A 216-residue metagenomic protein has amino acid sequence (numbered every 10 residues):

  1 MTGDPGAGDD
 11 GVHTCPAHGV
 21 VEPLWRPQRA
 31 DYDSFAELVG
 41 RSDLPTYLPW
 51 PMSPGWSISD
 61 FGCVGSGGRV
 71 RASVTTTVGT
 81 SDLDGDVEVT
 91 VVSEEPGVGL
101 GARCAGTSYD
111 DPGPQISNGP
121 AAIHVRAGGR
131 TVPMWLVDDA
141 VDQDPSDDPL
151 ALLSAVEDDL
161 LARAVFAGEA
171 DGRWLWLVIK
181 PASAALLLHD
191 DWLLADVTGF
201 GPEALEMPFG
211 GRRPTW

Functional and structural regions predicted by a protein language model:
M1-R41: N-terminal cysteine/histidine-rich coordination modules
G6, P27, F61, I179-K180: Surface loops and adjacent helix of pleckstrin homology
V20, L83-G85, R173: Short acidic/polar mixed-charge low-complexity motifs
A36, S57-E157: Short, solvent-exposed recognition patches
P49-S57: Proline-anchored loop/turn motifs at beta-strand termini and strand-loop-strand connectors
G119-W216: A short, solvent-exposed beta-edge/loop patch
